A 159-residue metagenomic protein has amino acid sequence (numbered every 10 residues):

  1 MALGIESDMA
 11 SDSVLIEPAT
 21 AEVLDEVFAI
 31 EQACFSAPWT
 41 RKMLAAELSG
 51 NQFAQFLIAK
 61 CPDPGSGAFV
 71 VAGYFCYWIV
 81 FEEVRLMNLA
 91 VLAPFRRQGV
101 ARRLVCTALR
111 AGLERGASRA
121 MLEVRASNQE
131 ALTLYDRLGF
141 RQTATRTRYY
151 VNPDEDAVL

Functional and structural regions predicted by a protein language model:
A2, M121-E123, D136, R141-V158: Conserved catalytic-core motifs of GNAT/GCN5-like acyltransferases
A2-G4, A10, V14, P18-R96 (+1 more regions): Acetyl-CoA-dependent GNAT
S11, E17, L24-A29, E130-L138 (+1 more regions): A general secondary-structure boundary signal
L24-V27, L86, A120-N128, Y149-V151: Extended hydrophobic secondary-structure segments
L44, A131, R146: Acidic, amphipathic alpha-helical patches
F53, E82, N128, Y150-D156: Short acidic/glycine-enriched loop/turn segments that link adjacent beta-strands
L92-C106, L113-R115, R119, R125-T133 (+2 more regions): Conserved glycine-rich acetyl-CoA-binding loop
